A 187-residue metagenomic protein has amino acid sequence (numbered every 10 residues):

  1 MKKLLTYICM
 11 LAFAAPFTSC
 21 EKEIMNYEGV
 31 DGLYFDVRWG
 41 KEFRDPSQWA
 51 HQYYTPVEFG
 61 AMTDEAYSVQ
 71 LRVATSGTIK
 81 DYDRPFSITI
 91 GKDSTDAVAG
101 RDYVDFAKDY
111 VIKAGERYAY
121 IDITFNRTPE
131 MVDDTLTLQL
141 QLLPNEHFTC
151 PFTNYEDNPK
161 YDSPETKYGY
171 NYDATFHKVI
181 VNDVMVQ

Functional and structural regions predicted by a protein language model:
M1-L4: Positively charged n-region of N-terminal signal peptides that target proteins for export
T6-M10: Sec-dependent N-terminal signal peptides
P16-S19: C-terminal motif of bacterial Sec signal peptides marking the signal peptidase cleavage site
E21-Q187: Short boundary segments that mark the start of a structured unit
